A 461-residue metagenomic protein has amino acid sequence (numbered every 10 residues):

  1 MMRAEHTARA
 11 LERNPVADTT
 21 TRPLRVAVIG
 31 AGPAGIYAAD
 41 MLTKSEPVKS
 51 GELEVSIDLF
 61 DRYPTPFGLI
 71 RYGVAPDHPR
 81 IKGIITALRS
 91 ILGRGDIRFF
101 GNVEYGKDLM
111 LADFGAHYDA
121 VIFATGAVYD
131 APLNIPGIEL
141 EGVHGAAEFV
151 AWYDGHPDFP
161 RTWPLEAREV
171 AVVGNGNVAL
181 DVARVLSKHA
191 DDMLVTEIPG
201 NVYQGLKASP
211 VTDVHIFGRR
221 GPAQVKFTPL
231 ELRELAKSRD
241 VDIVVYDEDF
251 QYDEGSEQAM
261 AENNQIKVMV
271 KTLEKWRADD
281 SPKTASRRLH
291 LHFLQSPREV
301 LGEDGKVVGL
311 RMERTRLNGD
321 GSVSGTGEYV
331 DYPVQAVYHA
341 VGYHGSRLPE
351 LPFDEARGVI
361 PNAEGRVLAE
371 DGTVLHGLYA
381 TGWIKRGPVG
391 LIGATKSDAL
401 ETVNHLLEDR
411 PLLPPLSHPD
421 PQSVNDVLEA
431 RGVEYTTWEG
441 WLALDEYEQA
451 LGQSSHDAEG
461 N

Functional and structural regions predicted by a protein language model:
T21-G32, E166-V173: Beta1/beta-strand and adjacent pyrophosphate-binding region of the FAD-binding site in flavoprotein oxidoreductases
V26-S50, L180-L186: N-terminal Rossmann-like FAD-binding beta1-loop-alpha1 element of flavoenzymes
E46-L59, R184-E328, L406-P414: Dinucleotide-binding/catalytic capping subdomain of oxidoreductase cores
E52, S56, Y63-A120, I266-S286 (+1 more regions): N-terminal Rossmann-like dinucleotide/flavin-binding domain of flavoprotein oxidoreductases that bind FAD/FMN
A120, A124-A131, G176-N177, V334-R347: Glycine-/small-residue-rich beta->alpha transition segments that form the dinucleotide
D130-A208, V359-L368: Glycine-rich dinucleotide-binding loop and its adjacent helix/turn
G142-P160, V300, K306, N318-R386: FAD-site-proximal beta/loop scaffold in flavoenzymes
R366, D371-N461: C-terminal, flexible cofactor-proximal segment of oxidoreductases
